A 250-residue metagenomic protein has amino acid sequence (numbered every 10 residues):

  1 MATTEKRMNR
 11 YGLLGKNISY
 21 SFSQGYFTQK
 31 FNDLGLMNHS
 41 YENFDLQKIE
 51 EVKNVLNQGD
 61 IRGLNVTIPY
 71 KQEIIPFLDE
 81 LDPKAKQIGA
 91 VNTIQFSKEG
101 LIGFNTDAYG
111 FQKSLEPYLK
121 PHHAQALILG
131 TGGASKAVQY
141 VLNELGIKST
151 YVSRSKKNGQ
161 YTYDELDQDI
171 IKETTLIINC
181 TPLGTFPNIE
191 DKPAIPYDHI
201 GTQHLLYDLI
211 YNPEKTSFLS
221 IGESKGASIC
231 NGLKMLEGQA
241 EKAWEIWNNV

Functional and structural regions predicted by a protein language model:
A2-Y118: Phosphate/diphosphate ligand-binding glycine-rich loop within oxidoreductases
G15, G103-A108, L115, L119 (+2 more regions): Glycine-rich adenosine-cofactor-binding loop
V66-E73, A134, P182-T185, N212: Short glycine-rich anion-binding loops that position phosphate/pyrophosphate groups of nucleotides and phosphorylated
S97, L119-Q125, I200-T202: Short helix-loop-beta connector
K113, S228-V250: Active-site capping/gating segments
E144-Y161: NAD(P)-binding Rossmann-fold cofactor-contacting core
G159-C230, K234: Rossmann-like adenosine-cofactor binding region
